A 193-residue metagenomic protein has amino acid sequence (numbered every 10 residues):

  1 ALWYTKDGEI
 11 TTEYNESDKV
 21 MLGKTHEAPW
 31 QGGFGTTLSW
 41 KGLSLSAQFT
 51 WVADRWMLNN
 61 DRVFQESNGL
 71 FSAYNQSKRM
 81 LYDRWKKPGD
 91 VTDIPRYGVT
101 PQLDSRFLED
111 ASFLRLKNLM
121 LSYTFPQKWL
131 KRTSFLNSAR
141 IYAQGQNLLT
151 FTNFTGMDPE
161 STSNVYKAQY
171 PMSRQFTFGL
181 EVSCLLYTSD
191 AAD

Functional and structural regions predicted by a protein language model:
A1-Q48, V91-A111, R115-N118, S122-K131: Outer-membrane beta-barrel transmembrane strand signature
S39, T50-V52, Q144-L148, S183: Outer-membrane beta-barrel pore domains and translocons
A47, I141-A143, L180: Membrane-embedded beta-strand positions of outer-membrane beta-barrel proteins
V52-R140, G145: Extracytoplasmic gating/loop element in the C-terminal half of outer-membrane beta-barrel translocons and assembly
R62-F71, G156-Y166: Flexible, surface-exposed loop regions and adjacent strand-edge segments of Gram-negative outer-membrane beta-barrel
L148-F154: Secretory-pathway/luminal and periplasmic proteins that interact with or process carbohydrate-rich
M172-L186: Outer-membrane beta-barrel "beta-signal"
Y187-D193: Conserved small/polar residues in nucleotide/adenosyl-binding loops
